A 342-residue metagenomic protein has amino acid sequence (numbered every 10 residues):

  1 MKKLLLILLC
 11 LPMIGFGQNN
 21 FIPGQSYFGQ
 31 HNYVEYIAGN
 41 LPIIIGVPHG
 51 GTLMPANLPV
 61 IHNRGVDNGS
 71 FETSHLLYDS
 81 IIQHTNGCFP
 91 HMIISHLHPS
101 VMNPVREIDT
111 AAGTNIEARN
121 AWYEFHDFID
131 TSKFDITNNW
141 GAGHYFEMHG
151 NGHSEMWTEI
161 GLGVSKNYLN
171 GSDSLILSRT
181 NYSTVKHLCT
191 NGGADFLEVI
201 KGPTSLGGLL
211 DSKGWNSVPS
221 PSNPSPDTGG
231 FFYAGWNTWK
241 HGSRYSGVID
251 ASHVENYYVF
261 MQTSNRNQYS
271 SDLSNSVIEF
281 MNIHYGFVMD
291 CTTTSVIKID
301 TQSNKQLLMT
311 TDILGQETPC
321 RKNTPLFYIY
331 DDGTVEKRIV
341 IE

Functional and structural regions predicted by a protein language model:
L4-G15: Sec-dependent N-terminal signal peptides
G17-Q18, Q316: Boundary of Sec targeting at the N-terminus
Q18-D290: N-terminal catalytic or cofactor-binding beta/alpha core of small enzyme domains
D290-E317: Residue-level detector of functionally pivotal "anchor" positions at catalytic/ligand-binding pockets or at interdomain
E317-P319, E336-K337: A sequence-level detector of short linear motifs
R321-N323: Extracellular Ig-like/FN3 beta-sandwich strand-entry sites
P325-E342: C-terminal tail/sorting-segment detector
